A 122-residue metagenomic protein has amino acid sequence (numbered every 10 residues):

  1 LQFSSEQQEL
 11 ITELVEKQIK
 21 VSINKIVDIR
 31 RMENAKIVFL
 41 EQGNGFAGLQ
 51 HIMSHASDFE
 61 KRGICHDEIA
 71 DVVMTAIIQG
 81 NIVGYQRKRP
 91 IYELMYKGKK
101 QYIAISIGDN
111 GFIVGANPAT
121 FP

Functional and structural regions predicted by a protein language model:
L1-P122: Ribonuclease/tRNase effector modules and their secretory precursors
